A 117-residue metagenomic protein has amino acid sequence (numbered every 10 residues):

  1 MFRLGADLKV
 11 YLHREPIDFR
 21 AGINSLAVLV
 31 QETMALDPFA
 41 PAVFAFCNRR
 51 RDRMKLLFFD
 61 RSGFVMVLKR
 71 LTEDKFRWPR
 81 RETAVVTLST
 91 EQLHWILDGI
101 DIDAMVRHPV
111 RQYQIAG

Functional and structural regions predicted by a protein language model:
M1-G117: Polybasic/polar functional segments that serve as interface/processing modules
